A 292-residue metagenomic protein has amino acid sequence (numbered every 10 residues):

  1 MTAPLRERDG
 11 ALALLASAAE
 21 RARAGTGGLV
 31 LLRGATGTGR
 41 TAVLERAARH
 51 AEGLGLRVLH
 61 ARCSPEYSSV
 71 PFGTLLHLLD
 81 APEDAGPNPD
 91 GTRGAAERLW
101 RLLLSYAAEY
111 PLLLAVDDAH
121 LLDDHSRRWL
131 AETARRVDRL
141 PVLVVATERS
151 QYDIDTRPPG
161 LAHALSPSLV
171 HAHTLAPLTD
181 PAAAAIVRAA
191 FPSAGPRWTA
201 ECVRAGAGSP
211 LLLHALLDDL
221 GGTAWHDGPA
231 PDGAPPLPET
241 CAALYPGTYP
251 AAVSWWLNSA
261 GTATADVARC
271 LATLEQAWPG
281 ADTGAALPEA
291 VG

Functional and structural regions predicted by a protein language model:
P4-A18: N-terminal pre-P-loop "Q-motif" helix
E20-A22, D84-P87, S105, L143 (+3 more regions): Helix-loop-helix "sensor" segment of P-loop NTPases
A24-V30: Pre-Walker A (Motif I) flank of P-loop NTPase domains
R33-A35, L59-S68, E148-S150, L175: A short hydrophobic beta-strand->loop->alpha-helix junction that borders the nucleotide-binding pocket of P-loop NTPases
T38, A42-L112, L121: Conserved phosphate-binding/catalytic loops and adjacent sensor/switch elements of nucleotide-binding enzymes, spanning
L104-A146: Conserved Walker B catalytic segment
A263-V267, L274-G292: Amphipathic alpha-helical scaffolds
